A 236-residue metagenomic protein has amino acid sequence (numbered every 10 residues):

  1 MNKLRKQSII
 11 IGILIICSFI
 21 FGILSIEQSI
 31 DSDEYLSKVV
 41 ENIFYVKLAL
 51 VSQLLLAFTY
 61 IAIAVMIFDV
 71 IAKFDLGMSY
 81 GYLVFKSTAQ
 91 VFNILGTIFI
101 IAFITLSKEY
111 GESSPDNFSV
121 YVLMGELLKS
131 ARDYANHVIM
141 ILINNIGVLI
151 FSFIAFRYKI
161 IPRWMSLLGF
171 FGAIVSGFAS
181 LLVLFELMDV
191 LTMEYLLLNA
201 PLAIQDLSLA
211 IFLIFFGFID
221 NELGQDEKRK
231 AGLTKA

Functional and structural regions predicted by a protein language model:
M1-A236: Hydrophobic, aromatic-enriched alpha-helical segments typical of multi-pass transmembrane helices
